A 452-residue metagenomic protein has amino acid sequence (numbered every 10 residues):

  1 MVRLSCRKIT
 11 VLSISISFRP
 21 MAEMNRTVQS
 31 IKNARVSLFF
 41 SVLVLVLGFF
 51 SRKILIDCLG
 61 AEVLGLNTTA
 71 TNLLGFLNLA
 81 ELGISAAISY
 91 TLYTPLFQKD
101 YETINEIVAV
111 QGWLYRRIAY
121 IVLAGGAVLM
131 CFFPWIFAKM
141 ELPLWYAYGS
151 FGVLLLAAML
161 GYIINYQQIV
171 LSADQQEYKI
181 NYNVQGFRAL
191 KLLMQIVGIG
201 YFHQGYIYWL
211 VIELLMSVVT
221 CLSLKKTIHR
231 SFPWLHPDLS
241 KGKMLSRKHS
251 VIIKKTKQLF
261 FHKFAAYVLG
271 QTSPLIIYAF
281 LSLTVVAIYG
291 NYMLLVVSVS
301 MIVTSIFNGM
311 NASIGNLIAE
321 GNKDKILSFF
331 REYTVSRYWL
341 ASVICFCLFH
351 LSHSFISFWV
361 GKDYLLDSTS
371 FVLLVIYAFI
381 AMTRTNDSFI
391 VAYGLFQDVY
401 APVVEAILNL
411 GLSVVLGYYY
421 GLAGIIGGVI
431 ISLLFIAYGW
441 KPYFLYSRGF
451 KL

Functional and structural regions predicted by a protein language model:
L12-S30, Y206-L210, L222-Q271, S313-S328 (+1 more regions): Interhelical loop/hinge segments that connect adjacent transmembrane helices in multipass membrane
I31-V44, L82-W135, W145-G152, K323-C345 (+1 more regions): Membrane-water interface segments that mark the loop-to-transmembrane alpha-helix transition
F40, V44-G48, A70-S89, V153-S172 (+10 more regions): Short runs within selected transmembrane alpha-helices of multi-pass transporters and secretion channels
V46-L64, W135-K139, I199-F202, F261 (+3 more regions): Helix-terminus/linker motif at the lipid-water interface of multi-pass membrane proteins
K53, L82-Q98, A173, F232-H236 (+2 more regions): Helix-loop junctions and terminal segments of transmembrane helices in multi-pass membrane transport/translocation
L55-N78, I107, Y206-V211, R247-K255 (+4 more regions): Interfacial/gating helices of multi-pass transporter permease domains
D57, A173, F202-H203, A279 (+2 more regions): Membrane-helix boundary and inter-helical linker elements of multi-pass secondary transporters
F133-L154, L348-I380, A423: Interfacial segments at transmembrane-helix termini and the short loops linking adjacent helices
